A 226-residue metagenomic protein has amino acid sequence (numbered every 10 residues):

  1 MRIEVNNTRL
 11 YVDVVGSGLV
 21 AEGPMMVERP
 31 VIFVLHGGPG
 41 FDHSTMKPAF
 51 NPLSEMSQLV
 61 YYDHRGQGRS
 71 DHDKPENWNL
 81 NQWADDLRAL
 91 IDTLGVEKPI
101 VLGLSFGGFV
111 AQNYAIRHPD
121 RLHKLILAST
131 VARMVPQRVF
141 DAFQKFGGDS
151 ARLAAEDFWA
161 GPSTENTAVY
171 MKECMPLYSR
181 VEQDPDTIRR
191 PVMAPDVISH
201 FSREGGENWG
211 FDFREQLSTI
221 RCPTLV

Functional and structural regions predicted by a protein language model:
M1-V5: Short acidic-hydrophobic surface loop/beta-edge motif
N6-E76, L90: Conserved HGGG/HGGXW glycine-rich cap/lid loop of the alpha/beta-hydrolase fold
D71-A84, V131: Catalytic nucleophile-loop/oxyanion-hole region of alpha/beta-hydrolase and closely related hydrolase-like folds
N81-P99: Conserved acidic catalytic loop of the alpha/beta-hydrolase fold
E97-V139: Conserved hydrolase catalytic core segment
H123-G161, R203: Flexible "cap/lid" loop of the alpha/beta hydrolase fold
W159-E207, Q216: Conserved alpha/beta-hydrolase catalytic His-Asp/Glu region
I220, V226: Short beta-strand/loop motif that positions the catalytic acidic residue of the alpha/beta-hydrolase fold
